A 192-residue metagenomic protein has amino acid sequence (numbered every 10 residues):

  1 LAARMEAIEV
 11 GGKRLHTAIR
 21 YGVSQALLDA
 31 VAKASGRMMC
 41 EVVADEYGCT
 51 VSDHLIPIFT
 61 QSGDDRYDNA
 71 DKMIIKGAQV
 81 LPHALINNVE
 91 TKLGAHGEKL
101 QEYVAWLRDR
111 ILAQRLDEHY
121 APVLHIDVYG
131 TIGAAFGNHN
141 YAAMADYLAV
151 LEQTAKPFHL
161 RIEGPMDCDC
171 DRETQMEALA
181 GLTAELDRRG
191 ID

Functional and structural regions predicted by a protein language model:
L1-S35: Metal- or metallocofactor-binding catalytic centers and their adjacent structured scaffolds across diverse enzyme
S24-D29, C40, A145, A180-T183: Predominant activation on well-ordered alpha-helical scaffold segments within soluble catalytic domains
Q25-A30, E46-G48, L93-G94: A generic short-segment signal for beta-strand/edge and adjacent turn/coil regions
A26, M39-D45, S62-D65: Short alpha-helical segments and helix-capping/turn motifs at coil-helix boundaries
A32-S35, M39-A44, G48-S52: Extended, Lys/Arg-enriched charged tracts that mediate electrostatic binding to polyanionic substrates
D53-T183: Metal-dependent enolase-superfamily TIM-barrel catalytic cores that perform enediolate-based chemistry
A184-D192: Short, intrinsically disordered, charge-balanced linker/junction segments flanking boundaries in proteins
